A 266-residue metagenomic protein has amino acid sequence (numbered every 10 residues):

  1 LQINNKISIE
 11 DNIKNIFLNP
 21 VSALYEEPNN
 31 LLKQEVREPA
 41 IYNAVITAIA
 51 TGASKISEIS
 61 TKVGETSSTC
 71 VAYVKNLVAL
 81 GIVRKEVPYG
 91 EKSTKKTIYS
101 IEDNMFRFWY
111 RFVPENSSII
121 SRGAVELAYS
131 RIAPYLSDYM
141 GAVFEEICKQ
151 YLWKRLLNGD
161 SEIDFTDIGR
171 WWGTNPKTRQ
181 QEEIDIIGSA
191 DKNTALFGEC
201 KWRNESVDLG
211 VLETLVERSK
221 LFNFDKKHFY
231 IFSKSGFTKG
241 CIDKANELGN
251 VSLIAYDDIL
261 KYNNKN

Functional and structural regions predicted by a protein language model:
L1-E26: Amphipathic alpha-helical "lid/sensor" segments that cap RecA-like P-loop NTPase cores
F17-Y42: Short alpha-helical segments that sit at the start of domains
P39-A50, K149: Hydrophobic residues on short alpha-helical segments
V45, E58-V63: A short acidic, leucine-rich amphipathic alpha-helix
T51-K55: Short capping segments at the starts of secondary-structure elements
V63-L80: Short amphipathic alpha-helical interaction segments
V78-G90: A short, conserved structural fragment
Y89, T97-N266: A cross-kingdom feature that marks ATP-driven nucleic-acid transaction machinery
